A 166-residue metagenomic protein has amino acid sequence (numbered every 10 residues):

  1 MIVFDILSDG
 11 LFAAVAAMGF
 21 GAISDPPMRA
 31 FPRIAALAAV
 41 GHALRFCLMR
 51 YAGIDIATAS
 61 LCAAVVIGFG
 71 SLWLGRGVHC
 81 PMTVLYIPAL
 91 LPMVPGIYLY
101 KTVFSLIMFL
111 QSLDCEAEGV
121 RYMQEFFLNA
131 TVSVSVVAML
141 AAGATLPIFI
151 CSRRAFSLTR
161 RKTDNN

Functional and structural regions predicted by a protein language model:
M1-V66, G70, C80-M82, L106-N166: Alpha-helical transmembrane segments and their membrane-interface boundaries that form or gate the permeation pathway
S71-A89: Ordered, amphipathic secondary-structure segments that act as subunit-interaction surfaces in large macromolecular
V84-V103: Hydrophobic alpha-helical membrane-insertion segments
